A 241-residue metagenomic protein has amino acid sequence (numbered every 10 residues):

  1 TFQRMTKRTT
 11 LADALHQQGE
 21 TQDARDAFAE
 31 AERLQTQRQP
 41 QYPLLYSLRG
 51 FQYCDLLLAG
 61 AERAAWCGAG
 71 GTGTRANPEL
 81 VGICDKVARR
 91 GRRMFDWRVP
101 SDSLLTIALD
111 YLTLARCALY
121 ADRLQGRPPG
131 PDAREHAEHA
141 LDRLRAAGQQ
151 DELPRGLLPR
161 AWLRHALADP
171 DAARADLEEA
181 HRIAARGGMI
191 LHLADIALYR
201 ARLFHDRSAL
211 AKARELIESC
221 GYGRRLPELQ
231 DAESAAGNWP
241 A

Functional and structural regions predicted by a protein language model:
T1-A241: Helix-coil-helix junctions within alpha-helical repeat/solenoid scaffolds
